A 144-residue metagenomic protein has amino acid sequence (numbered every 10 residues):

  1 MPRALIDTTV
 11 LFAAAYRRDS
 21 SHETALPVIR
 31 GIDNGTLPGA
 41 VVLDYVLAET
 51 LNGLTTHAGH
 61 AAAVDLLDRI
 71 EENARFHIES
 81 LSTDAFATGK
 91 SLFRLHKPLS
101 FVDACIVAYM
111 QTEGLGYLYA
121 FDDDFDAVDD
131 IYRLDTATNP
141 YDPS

Functional and structural regions predicted by a protein language model:
M1-R3, T112-S144: Acidic, PIN/NYN-like endoribonuclease modules and their adjacent C-terminal/linker elements
M1-S20: Metal-dependent nucleic-acid phosphoesterase active-site entry motif
A4-I6, P27-H57, S80: PIN/NYN-family metal-dependent endoribonuclease catalytic core
F12, L51-N52, K90: Amphipathic alpha-helical segments within well-ordered protein domains
T36-A40, R75-H77, G114-G116: Short active-site oxyanion
T55-E71: Glycine/small-residue-rich phosphate/adenosyl-binding loop
I78-Y117: Active-site neighborhoods of divalent-metal-dependent phosphate/nucleic-acid chemistry enzymes
